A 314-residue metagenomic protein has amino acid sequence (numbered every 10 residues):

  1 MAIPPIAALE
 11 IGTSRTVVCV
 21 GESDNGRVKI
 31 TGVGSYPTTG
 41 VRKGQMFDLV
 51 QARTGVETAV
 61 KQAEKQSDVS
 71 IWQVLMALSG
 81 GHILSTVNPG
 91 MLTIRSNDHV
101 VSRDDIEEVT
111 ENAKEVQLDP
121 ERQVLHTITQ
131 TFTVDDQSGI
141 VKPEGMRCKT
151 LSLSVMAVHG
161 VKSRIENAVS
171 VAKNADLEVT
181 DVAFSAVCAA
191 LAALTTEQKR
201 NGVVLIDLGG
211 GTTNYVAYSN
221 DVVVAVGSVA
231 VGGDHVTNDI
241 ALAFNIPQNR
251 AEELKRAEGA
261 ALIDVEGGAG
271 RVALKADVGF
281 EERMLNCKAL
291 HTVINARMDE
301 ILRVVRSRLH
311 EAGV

Functional and structural regions predicted by a protein language model:
M1-R15, C19-L205, V222-V224, G233 (+2 more regions): Nucleotide/phosphate-binding catalytic cleft detector across ATP-hydrolyzing and phosphate-transferring enzymes
N214-V216: A structural feature that tracks compact, well-ordered secondary-structure segments with a strong bias toward
S219: A cytosolic small-molecule/anion-sensing beta-strand core signal
H291-M298, L302: Amphipathic, non-transmembrane alpha-helical scaffold segments
R303-V314: ATP-binding/phosphotransfer module of carbohydrate and carboxylate kinases, centering on a glycine-rich
